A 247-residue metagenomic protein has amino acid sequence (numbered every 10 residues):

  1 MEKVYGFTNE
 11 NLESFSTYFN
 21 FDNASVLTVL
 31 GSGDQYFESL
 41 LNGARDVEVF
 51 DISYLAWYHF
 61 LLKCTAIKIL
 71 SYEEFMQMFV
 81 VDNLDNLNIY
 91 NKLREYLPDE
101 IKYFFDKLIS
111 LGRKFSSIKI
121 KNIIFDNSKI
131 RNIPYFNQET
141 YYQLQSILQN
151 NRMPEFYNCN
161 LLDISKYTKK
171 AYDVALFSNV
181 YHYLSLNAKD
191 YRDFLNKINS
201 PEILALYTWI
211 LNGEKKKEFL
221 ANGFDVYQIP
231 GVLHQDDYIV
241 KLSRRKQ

Functional and structural regions predicted by a protein language model:
M1-D22: S-adenosyl-L-methionine
N23, C159, I164-L176: A short acidic, Gly/Pro-enriched loop at the edge of an enzyme's catalytic core that lines a small-molecule cofactor
N23-S32, E48: Conserved class I S-adenosyl-L-methionine
S32-A44: Conserved SAM-binding loop of SAM-dependent methyltransferases across substrates and taxa, primarily the Class I
L55-R152: Class I S-adenosyl-L-methionine-dependent methyltransferase module
Y172-N187: A short SAM/SAH-binding and catalytic strip from SAM-dependent methyltransferases
L176, P201-N212: Conserved beta-strand signature within the Rossmann-like core of class I S-adenosyl-L-methionine
K189-I203: A short glycine-rich, Lys/Arg-flanked "PGG" loop and its adjoining helix->strand segment in the class I
